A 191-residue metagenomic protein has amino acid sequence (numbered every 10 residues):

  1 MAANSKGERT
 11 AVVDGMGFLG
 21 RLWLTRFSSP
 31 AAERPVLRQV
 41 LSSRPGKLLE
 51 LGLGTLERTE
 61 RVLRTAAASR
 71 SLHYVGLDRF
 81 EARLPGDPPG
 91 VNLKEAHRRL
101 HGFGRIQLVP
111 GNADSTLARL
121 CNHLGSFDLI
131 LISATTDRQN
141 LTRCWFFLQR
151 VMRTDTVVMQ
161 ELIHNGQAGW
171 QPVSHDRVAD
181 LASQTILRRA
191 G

Functional and structural regions predicted by a protein language model:
M1-G191: A short alpha-helical cap/connector motif
